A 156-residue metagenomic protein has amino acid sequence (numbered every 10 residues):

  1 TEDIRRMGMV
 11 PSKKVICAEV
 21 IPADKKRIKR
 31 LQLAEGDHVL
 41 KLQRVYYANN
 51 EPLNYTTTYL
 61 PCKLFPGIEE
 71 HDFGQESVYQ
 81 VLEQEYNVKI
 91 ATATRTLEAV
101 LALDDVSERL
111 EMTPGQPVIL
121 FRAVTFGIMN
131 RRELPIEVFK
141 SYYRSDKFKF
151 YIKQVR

Functional and structural regions predicted by a protein language model:
T1-M7: Short linear motifs at protein or domain termini
V10-R156: C-terminal all-alpha effector/ligand-binding and dimerization domain of prokaryotic HTH-type transcriptional repressors
